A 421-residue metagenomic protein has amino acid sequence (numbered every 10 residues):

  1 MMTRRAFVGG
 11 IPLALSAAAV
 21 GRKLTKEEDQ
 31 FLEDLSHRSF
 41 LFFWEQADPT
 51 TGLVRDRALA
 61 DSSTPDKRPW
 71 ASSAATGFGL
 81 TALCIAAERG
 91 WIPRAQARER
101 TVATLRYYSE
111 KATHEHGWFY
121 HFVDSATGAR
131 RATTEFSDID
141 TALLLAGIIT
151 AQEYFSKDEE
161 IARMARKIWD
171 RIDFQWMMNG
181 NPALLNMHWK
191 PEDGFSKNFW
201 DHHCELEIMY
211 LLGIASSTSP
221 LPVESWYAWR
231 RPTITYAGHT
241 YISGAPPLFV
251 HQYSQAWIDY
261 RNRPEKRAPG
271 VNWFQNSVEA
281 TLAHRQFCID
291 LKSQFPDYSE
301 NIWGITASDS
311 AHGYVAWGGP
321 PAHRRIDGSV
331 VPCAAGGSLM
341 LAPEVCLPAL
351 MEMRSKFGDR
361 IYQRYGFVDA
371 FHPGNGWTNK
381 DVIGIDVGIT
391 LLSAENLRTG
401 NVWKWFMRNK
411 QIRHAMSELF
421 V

Functional and structural regions predicted by a protein language model:
M1-M2: Secretory targeting signals
A6-G21: N-terminal export signals
K23-V421: Ser/Thr/Asn(+Pro)-rich, low-complexity disordered segments
